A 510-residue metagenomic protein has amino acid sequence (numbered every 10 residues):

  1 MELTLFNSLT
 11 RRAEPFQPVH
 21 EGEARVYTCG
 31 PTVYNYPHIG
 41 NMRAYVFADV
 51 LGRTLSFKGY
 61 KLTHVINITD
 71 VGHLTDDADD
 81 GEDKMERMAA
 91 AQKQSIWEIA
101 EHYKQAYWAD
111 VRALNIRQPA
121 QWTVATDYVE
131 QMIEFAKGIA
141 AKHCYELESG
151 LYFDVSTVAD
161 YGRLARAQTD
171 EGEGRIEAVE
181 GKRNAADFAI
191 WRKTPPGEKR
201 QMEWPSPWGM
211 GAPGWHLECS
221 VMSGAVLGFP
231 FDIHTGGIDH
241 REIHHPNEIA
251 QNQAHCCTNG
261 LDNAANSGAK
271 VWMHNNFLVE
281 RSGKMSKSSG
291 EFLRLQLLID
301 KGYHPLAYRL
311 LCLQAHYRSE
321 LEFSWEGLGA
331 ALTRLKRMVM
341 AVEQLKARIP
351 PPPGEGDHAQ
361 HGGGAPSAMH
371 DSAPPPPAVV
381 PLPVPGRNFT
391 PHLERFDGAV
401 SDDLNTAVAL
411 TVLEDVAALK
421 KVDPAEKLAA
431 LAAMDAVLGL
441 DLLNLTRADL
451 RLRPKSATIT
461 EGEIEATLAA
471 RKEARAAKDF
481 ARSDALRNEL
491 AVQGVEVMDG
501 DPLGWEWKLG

Functional and structural regions predicted by a protein language model:
M1-Y34, D49, W108-A109, V129-K346: Alpha-helical recognition segments enriched in aromatics with Gly/Pro capping that present substrate-recognition
T10, V19-N115, F135, P502-E506: N-terminal, positively charged nucleic-acid-binding surface of large information/translation enzymes
S56, A140, A491: Anion (oxyanion) recognition and catalysis
G59, Q94-E98, W108-Q131, R241 (+5 more regions): Non-catalytic interaction-recognition regions
K61-T63, K142-E148, E496-M498: Short, well-structured beta-strand/strand-turn elements
K284-S286, F292-I349, V379-P381, P385-G510: Structural preference for alpha-helix termini/caps and helix-kink/transition segments
G354-E355, G363, G386: Glycine-biased, low-complexity coil/linker segments
A359-G362, D371: Short hydrophobic alpha-helical segments enriched in small aliphatic residues
